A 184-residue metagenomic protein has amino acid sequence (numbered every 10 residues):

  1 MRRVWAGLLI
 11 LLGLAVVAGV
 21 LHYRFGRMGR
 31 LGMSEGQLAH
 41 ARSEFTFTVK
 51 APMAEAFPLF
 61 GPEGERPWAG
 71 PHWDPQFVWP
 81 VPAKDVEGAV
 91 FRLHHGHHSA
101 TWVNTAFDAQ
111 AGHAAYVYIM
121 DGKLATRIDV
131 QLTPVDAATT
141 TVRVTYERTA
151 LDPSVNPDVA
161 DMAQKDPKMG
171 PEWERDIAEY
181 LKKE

Functional and structural regions predicted by a protein language model:
M1-L14: N-terminal Sec-pathway targeting helices
W5, I119-E172, E179: Beta-strand/loop substructures that line and gate deep hydrophobic ligand-binding cavities in soluble
V17-A83: Hydrophobic ligand-binding cavity/cleft-lining segments
L21-R27, A69-G70, G96-H98, T140-Y146: Short, functional N-terminal and low-complexity linear motifs
G26-R30, W102, Y116, V144-E147 (+1 more regions): Membrane-targeting and insertion segments and their boundary/processing signals
T48, G64-A69, P75-R127, T141 (+1 more regions): Glycine-rich portal/gate segments that line the openings of hydrophobic small-molecule binding cavities
